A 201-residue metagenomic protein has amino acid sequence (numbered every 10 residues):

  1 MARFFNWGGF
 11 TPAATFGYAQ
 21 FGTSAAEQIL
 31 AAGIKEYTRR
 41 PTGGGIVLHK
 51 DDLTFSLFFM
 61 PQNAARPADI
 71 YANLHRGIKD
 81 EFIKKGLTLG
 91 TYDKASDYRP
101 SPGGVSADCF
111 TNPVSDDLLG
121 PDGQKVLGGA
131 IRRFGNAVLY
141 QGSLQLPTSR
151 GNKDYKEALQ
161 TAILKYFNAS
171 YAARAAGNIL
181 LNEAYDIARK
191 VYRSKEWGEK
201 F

Functional and structural regions predicted by a protein language model:
M1-R40: N-terminal low-complexity, intrinsically disordered segments
T11, A32, K50-D52, P113 (+1 more regions): Short connector loops at helix/strand junctions that flank enzyme active sites, especially segments positioning acidic
Y18-Q20, L57-F59, I78, A130 (+1 more regions): Short, structured patches in soluble enzyme cores that scaffold and shape functional sites
S24-A26, A64-D69, R150-E157: Short, conserved charged micro-motifs
P41-P61: Residues forming anionic-ligand binding surfaces in small-molecule and nucleic-acid pockets of primarily soluble enzymes
T54-G103: Contiguous, small/hydrophobic- and glycine-enriched helical/loop subdomains that border and often "cap" functional
I83, T88-S149: A contiguous pocket-lining binding segment that forms or flanks enzyme active sites
L119, R132-F201: C-terminal accessory segment of soluble enzyme catalytic cores
